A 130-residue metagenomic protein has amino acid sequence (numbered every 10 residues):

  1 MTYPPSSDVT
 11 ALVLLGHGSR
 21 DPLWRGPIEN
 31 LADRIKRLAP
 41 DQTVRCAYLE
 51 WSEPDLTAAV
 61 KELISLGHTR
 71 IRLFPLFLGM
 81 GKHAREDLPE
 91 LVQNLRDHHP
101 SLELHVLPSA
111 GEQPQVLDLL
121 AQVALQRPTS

Functional and structural regions predicted by a protein language model:
M1-S130: Active-site-proximal alpha-helix that buttresses catalytic centers in soluble enzyme cores
